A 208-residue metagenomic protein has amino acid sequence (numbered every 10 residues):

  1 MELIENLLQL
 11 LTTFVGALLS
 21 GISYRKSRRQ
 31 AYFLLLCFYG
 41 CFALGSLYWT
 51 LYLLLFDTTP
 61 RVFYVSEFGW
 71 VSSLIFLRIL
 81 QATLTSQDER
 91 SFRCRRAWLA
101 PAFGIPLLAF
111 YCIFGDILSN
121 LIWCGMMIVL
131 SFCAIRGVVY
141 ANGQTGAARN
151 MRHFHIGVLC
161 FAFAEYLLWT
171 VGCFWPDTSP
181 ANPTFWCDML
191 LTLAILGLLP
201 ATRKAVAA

Functional and structural regions predicted by a protein language model:
M1-G16, F114-G125: Hydrophobic transmembrane alpha-helical segments in integral membrane proteins
L8-L19, Y32-L55, S66-I75, F154-F174 (+1 more regions): Hydrophobic alpha-helical transmembrane segments of multi-pass membrane proteins
G16-S27, T50-L99, I135-A141, L199-V206: Internal transmembrane alpha-helix with an interfacial aromatic "cap," most often the third helix
S20-Y24, L107-D116, V139-Y140, G172: Hydrophobic alpha-helical transmembrane segments
K26-Y39, E89-A100, T145-V158, A207-A208: Membrane-interfacial loop-to-transmembrane alpha-helix junctions, especially the N-terminal start
C37-G45, G69-A82, R93-G115, G125-C133 (+1 more regions): Alpha-helical transmembrane segments of multi-pass integral membrane proteins
L54-R61, F110-L121, F174-S179: Membrane-interface helix caps and helix-loop-helix hairpins in membrane proteins
F132-A208: C-terminal transmembrane-bundle signature of multipass membrane proteins, characterized by strong activation on
